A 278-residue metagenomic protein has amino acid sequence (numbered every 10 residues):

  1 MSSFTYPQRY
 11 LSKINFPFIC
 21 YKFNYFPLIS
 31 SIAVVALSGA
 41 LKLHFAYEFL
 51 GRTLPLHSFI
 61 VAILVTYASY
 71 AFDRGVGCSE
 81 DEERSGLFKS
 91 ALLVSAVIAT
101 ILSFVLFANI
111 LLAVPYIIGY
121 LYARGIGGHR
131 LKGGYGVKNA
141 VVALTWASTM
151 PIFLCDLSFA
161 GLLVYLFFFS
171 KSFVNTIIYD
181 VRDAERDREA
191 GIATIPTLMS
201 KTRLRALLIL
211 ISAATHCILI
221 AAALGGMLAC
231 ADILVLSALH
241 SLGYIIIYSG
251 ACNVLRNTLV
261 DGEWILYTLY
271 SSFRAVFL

Functional and structural regions predicted by a protein language model:
M1-F26: Short, Lys/Arg-rich, polar N-terminal cytosolic tail immediately upstream of the first transmembrane signal-anchor
L37-K42, F88-A99, N139-L154, P196-K201 (+1 more regions): Small-residue-rich segments of transmembrane alpha-helices in multi-pass membrane proteins, especially helix faces
H44-F72, A113-I117, S158-I178: Membrane-embedded alpha-helical segments that form the functional core of polytopic membrane enzymes, especially those
H44-R52, I98-F107, P151-D156, C217-G225 (+2 more regions): Hydrophobic alpha-helical transmembrane segments
V61-S95, S172-H216: Solvent-exposed interhelical
E80-V94, D232-L278: Extended hydrophobic alpha-helices typical of membrane-associated regions
R84-L157, L242-Y248: Intramembrane alpha-helical segments
N139-E185, A213: Functional transmembrane core segments of multi-pass inner-membrane proteins
